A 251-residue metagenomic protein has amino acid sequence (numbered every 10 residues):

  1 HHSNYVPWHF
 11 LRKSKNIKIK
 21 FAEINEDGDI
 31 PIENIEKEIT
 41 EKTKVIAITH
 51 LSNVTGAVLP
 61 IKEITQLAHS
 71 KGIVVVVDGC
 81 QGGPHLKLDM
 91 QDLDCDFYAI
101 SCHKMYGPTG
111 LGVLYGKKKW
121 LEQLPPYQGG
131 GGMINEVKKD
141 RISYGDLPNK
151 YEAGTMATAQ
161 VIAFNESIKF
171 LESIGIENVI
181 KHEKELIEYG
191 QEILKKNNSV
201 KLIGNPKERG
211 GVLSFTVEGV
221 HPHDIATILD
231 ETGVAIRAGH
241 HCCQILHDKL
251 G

Functional and structural regions predicted by a protein language model:
H1-G251: Pyridoxal 5′-phosphate
